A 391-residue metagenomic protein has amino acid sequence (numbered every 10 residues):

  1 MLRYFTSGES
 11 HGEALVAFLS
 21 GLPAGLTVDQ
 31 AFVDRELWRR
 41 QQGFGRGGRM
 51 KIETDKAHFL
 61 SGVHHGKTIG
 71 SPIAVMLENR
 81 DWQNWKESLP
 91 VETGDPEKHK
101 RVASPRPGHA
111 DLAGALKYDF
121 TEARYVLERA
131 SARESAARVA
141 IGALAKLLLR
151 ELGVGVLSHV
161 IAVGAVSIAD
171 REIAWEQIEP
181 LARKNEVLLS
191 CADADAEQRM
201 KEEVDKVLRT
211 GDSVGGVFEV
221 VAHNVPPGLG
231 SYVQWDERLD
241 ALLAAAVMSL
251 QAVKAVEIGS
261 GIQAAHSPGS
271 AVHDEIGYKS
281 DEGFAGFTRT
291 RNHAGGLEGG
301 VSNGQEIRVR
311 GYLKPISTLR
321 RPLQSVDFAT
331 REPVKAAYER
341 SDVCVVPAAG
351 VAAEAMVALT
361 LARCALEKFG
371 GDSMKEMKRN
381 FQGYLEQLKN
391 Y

Functional and structural regions predicted by a protein language model:
M1-Y391: Generic N-terminal targeting/processing segments that precede catalytic cores or assembly contacts
